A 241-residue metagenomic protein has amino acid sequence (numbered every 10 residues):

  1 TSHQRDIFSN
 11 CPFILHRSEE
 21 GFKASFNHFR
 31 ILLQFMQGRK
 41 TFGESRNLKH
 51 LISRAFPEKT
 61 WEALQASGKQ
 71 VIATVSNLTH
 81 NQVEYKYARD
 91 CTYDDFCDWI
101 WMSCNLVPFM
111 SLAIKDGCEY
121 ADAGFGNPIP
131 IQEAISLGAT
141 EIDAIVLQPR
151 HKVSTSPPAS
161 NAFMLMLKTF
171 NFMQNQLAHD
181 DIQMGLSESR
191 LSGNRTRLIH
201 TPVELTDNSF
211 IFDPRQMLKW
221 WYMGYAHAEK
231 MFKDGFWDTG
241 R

Functional and structural regions predicted by a protein language model:
T1-R241: Patatin-like phospholipase
